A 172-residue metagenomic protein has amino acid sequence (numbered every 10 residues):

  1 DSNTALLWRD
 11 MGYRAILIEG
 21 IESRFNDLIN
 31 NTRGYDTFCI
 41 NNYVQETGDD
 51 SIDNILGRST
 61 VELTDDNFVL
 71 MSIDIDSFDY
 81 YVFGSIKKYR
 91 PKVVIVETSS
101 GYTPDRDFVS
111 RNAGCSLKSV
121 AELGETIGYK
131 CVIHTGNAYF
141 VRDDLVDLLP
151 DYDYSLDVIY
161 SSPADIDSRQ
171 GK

Functional and structural regions predicted by a protein language model:
D1-L6, M11, I52-L63, S100-K172: Rossmann-like AdoMet/SAM-dependent catalytic core
D1-R58, D66-V69, I73, S100-Y102 (+1 more regions): SAM cofactor-binding core of SAM-dependent methyltransferases, primarily the Rossmann-like beta-alpha-beta module
L17, S72, V93-E97, K130-T135 (+1 more regions): A structural signal for short, well-ordered beta-strand segments and their strand-loop junctions that often border
L28, T32, F83-K87, C131-V132: Alpha-helix C-terminal capping segments
S72-G84: Active-site glycine- and acidic-residue-rich loops that bind and position anionic ligands or nucleotide-like cofactors
Y81-A113: A short alpha/beta connector and helix-capping loop motif
